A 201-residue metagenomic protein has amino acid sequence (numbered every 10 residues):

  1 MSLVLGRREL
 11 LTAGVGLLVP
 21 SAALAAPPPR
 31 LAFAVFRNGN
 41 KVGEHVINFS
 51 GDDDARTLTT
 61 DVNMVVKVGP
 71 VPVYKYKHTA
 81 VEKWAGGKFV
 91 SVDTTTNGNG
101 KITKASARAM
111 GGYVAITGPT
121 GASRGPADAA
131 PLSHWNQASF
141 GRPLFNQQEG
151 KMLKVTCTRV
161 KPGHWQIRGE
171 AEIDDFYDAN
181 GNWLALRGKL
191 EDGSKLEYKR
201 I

Functional and structural regions predicted by a protein language model:
M1, L18-V19, K88-D93: Short amphipathic alpha-helical segments with coiled-coil-like heptad repeat character
M1-L18: N-terminal secretory signal peptides and thylakoid transit peptides that target proteins across membranes
A23-A25: Boundary at the C-terminal end of the N-terminal hydrophobic targeting segment
P28, G86, V90-I201: Solvent-exposed helix/loop surface patches that form functional interfaces
P29-L31, V35-A109, G181: N-terminal mature ectodomain segment of secretory-pathway/periplasmic proteins
